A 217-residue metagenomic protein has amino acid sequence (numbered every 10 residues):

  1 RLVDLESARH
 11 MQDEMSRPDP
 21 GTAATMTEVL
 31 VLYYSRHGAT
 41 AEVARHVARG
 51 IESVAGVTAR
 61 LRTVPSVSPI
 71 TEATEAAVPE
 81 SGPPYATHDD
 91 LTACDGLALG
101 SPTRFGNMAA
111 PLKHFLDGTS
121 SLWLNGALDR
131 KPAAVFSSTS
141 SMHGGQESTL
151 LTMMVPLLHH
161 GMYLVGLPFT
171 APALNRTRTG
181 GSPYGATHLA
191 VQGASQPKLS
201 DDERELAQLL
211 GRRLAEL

Functional and structural regions predicted by a protein language model:
L2-H10: Extreme N-terminal basic, low-complexity initiation segments that serve as generic localization/processing leaders
L5, V64, S138: Active-site donor-binding loop signature of nucleotide-sugar glycosyltransferases
Q12, S16-R17, G21-A127, G181 (+1 more regions): N-terminal beta1-alpha1-beta2 submodule of the flavodoxin-like/Rossmannoid cofactor-binding fold
P132-R178: Short, glycine-/small-residue-rich phosphate/pyrophosphate-handling segment
G185: Beta-strand/loop substructures that line and gate deep hydrophobic ligand-binding cavities in soluble
